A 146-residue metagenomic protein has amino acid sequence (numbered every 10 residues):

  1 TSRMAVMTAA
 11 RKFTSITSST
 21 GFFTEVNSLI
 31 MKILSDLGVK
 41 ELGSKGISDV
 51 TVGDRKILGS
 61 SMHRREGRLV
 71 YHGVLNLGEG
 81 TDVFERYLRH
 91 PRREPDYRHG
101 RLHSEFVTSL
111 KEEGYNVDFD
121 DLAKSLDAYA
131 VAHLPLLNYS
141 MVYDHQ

Functional and structural regions predicted by a protein language model:
T1-S15: A glycine-rich, hydrophobic loop/mini-helix early in the fold
M4-V6, I47, V70-H72: Broad gene-expression machinery/nucleic-acid interaction feature
A10, I16-L42, H63-Q146: Long, positively charged amphipathic alpha-helical accessory segments at protein N-termini or as interdomain linkers
G43-M62, Y143-D144: Beta-rich nucleic-acid/ligand-interaction surfaces
